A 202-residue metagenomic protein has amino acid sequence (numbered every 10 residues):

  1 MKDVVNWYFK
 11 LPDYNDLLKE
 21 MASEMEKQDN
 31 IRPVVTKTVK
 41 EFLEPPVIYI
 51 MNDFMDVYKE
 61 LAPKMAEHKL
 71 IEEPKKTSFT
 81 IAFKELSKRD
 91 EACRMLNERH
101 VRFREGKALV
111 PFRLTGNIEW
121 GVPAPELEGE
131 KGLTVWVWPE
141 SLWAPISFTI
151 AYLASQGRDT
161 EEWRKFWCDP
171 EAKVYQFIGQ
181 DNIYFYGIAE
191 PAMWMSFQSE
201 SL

Functional and structural regions predicted by a protein language model:
K2-L202: Structured secondary-structure scaffolds
